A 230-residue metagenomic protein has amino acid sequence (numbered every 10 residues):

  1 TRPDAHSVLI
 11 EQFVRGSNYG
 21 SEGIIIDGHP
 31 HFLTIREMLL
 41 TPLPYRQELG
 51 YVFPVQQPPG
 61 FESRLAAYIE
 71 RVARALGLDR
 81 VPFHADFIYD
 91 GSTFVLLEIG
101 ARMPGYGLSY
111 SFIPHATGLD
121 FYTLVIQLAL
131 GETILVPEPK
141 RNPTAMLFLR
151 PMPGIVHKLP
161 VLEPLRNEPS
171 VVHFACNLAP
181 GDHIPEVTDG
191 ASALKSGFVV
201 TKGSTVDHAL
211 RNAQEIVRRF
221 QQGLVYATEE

Functional and structural regions predicted by a protein language model:
T1-L9: N-terminal beta-alpha lobe that positions the nucleotide/phosphoryl donor in ATP/NTP-coupled carboxylate activation
D4, D90, N167-S170: Short, structurally constrained coil/turn elements that cap an alpha-helix or connect an alpha-helix to the following
V8-I10, A85, F174: Generic structural signal for residues in well-ordered beta-strands
E11-L78, P82, Y89, L96 (+4 more regions): ATP-dependent carboxylate/phosphate-activation module, predominantly the ATP-grasp catalytic core and closely related
D27, L39, G91, P151-P153 (+1 more regions): Non-catalytic surface loops within mature trypsin-like serine protease
F87, E98-A101, P151, G203: Active-site proximal loops enriched in glycine and acidic residues that flank catalytic Cys/His/Asp and coordinate
Y89-V95, G190-A193: A short, glycine/Asx- and small/polar-enriched loop/turn that sits immediately N-terminal to a beta-strand
I126-E230: Peripheral (often C-terminal) accessory segments that flank ATP-dependent C-N-forming ligase machineries
